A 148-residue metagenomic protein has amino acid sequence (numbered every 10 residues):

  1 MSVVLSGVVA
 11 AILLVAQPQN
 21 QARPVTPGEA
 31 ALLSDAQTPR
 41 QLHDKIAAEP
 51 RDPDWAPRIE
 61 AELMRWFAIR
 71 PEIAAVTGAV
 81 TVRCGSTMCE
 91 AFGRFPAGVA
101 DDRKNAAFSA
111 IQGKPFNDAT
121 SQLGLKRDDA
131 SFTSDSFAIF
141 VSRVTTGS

Functional and structural regions predicted by a protein language model:
M1, A16-Q19: N-terminal leader/presequence segments that precede the conserved core
S2-L13: Hydrophobic membrane-insertion alpha-helices, especially the h-region of bacterial N-terminal signal peptides
S6-G7, T26, A36, R40 (+4 more regions): Low-complexity, intrinsically disordered regions enriched in charged/polar residues
V8, A16-Q17, K126: Low-complexity, intrinsically disordered/propeptide-like segments
P18-R51: N-terminal low-complexity, Pro/Thr/Ser-rich intrinsically disordered segments that act as propeptides or flexible
R40-T77: N-proximal, solvent-exposed amphipathic alpha-helical segments enriched in charged/polar residues
I69-S148: Periplasmic/lumenal scaffold domains of single-pass inner-membrane subunits that build Gram-negative envelope
